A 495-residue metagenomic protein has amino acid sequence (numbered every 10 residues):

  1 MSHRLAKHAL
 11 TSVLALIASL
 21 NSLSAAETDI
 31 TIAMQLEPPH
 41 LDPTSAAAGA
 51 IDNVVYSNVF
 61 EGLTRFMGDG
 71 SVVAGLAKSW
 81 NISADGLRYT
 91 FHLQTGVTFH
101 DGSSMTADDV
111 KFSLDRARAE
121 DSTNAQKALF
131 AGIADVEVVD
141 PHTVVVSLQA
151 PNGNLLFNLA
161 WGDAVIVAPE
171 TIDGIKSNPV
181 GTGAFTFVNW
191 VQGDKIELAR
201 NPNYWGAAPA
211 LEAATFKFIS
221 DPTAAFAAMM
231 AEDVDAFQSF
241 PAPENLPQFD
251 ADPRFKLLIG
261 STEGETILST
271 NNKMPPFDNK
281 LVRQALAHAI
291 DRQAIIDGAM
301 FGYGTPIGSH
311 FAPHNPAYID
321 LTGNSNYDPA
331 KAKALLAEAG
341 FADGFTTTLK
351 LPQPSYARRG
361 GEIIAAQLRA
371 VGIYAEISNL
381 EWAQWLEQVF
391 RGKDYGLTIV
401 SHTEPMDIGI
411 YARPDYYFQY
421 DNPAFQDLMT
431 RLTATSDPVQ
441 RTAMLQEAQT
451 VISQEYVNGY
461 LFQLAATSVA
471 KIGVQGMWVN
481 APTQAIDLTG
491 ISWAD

Functional and structural regions predicted by a protein language model:
E27-I30, V191, A289-A317, S355-A365 (+1 more regions): Detector for C-terminal structural segments
A33-A84, D115, V180-T182: N-terminal lobe/hinge region of extracytoplasmic solute-binding protein
E37-N53, L76-A77, S103, A125-Q126 (+4 more regions): A structural "hinge/loop" feature
S79-T123, V139, V145, P276: Aromatic- and charge-enriched surface segment that lines or borders ligand/interaction sites
H92, Q126-P169: Surface-exposed binding/hinge segments that line and control ligand-binding clefts or catalytic entry sites
T106-S113, P141-S147, G183-A184, L211-A213 (+6 more regions): Alpha-helical secondary-structure segments
F157-P209, A213, D221-T223, A330 (+2 more regions): Gly/Pro-rich hinge or "lid" segments in bacterial periplasmic/extracellular proteins
D173, N201-P247, Y374-E376: Ligand-site clamp/hinge motif
